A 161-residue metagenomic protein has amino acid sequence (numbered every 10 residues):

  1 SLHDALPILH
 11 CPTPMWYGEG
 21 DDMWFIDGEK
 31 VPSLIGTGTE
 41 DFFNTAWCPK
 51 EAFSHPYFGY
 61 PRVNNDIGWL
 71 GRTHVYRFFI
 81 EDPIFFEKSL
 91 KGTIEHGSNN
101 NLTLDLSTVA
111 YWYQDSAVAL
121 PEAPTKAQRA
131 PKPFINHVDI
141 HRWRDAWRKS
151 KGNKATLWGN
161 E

Functional and structural regions predicted by a protein language model:
S1, P7-N160: Beta-strand-centric surfaces of beta-sandwich/beta-rich domains
